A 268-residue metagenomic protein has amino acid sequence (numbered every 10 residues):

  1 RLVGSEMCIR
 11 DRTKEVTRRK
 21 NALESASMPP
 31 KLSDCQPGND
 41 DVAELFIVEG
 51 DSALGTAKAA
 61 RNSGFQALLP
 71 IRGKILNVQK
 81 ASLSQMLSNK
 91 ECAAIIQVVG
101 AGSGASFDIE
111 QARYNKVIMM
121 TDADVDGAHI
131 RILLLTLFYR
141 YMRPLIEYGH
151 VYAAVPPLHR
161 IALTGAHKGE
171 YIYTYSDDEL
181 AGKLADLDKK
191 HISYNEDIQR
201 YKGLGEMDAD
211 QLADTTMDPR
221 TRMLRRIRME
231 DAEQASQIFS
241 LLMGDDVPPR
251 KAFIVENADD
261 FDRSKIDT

Functional and structural regions predicted by a protein language model:
S5-E6, R10-T268: Conserved phosphate-chemistry cores used by DNA topoisomerases
